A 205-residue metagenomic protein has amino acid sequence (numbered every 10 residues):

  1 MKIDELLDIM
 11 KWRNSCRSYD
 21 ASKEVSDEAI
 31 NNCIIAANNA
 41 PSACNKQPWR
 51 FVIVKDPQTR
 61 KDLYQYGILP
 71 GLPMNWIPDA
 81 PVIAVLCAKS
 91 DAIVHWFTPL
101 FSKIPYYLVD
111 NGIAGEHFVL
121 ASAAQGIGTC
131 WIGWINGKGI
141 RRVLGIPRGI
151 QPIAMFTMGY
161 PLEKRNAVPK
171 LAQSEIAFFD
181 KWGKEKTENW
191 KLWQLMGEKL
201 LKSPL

Functional and structural regions predicted by a protein language model:
M1-E24, N32: Short acidic N-proximal helix/loop "leader" segments that mark the beginning of a domain or an inter-domain linker
L6-I9, C16, M155-L205: C-terminal helix-cap and adjacent tail motif
M10-R13, C33-A37, A84, F156: Short alpha-helical scaffolding segments that buttress acidic/His motifs in well-ordered protein cores
A29, N39, N45-A114: Glycine/small-residue-rich phosphate/adenosyl-binding loop
A37-N38, A84, P99-V143: Small-aliphatic-rich amphipathic alpha-helix that forms the alpha element of a beta-alpha
P73-I83, G145-V168: A glycine-rich helix N-cap at a beta->alpha junction
A88, W134, Y160: Short secondary-structure boundary segments
